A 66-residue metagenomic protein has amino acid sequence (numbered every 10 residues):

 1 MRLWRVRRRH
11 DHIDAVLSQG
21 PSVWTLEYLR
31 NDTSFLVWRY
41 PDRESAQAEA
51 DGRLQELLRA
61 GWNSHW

Functional and structural regions predicted by a protein language model:
M1-R9, E56-W66: Short, charged, intrinsically disordered terminal tails
W4-R7, V16-Q19, D42-R43: A short linear-motif detector with a strong N-terminal bias
D11-L36: Short aromatic-glycine-(Arg/Gly/Cys) micro-motifs in beta-strand/loop hairpins
Y28, Y40-S64: A short, charged, amphipathic alpha-helix used as a generic interaction element across diverse proteins
